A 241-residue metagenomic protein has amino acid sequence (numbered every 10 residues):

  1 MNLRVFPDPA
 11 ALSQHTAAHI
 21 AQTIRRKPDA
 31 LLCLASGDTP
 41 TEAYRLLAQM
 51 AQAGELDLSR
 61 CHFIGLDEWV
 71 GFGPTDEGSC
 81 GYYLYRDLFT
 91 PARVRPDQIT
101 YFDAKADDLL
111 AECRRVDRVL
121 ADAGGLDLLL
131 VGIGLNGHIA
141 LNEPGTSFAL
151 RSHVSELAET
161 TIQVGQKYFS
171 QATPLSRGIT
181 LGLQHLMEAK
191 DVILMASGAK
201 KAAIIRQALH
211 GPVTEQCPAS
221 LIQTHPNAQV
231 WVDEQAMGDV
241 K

Functional and structural regions predicted by a protein language model:
M1-L32: N-terminal glycine-/serine-/threonine-rich phosphate-binding loop
R4, L12, V70-G78, Y82-K241: Conserved phosphate- and dinucleotide-binding cores of soluble alpha/beta proteins, encompassing both enzyme active
A17-R25, A48, Q52, Y85-F89 (+1 more regions): Generic structural signal for well-ordered alpha-helical scaffold segments
R26-A53: Glycine-rich N-terminal segment of FAD-binding domains in flavoprotein oxidoreductases, spanning the beta-loop-helix
D29-A30, I64-G71: Glycine-/proline-rich flexible loop or hinge segments
L34, F63-G65, L194, V230: Structural beta-sheet core signal
L56-H62: A glycine-rich helix N-cap at a beta->alpha junction
